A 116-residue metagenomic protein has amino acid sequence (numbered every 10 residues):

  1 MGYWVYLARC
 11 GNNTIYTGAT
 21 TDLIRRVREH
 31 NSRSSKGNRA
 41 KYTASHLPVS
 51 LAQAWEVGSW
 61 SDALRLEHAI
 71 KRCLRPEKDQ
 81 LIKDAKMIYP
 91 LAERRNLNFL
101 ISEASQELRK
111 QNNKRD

Functional and structural regions predicted by a protein language model:
M1-N38, S45-V57, S61-H68, A85-D116: GIY-YIG nuclease catalytic motif and its immediate N-terminal context
N38-R39, K78: Glycine-rich, flexible loop/turn motifs
K41-A44, R75: Arginine/glycine-rich "motif VI" loop of SF2 helicases in the C-terminal RecA-like domain
H68-K83: Short arginine-rich
